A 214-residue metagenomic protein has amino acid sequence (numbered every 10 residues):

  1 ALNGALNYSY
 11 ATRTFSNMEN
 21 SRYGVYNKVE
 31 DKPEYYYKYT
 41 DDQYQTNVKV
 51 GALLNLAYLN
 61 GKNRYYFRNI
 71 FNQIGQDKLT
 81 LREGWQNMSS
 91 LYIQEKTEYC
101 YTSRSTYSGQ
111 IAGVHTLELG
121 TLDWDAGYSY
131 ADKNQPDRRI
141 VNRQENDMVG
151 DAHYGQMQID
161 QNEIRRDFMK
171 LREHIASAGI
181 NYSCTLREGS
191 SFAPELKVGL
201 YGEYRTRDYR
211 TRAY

Functional and structural regions predicted by a protein language model:
A1-T80, Y107-G109: Transmembrane beta-barrel wall of Gram-negative outer-membrane proteins
T14-R22, D77, L81, Y99 (+3 more regions): Charged, low-complexity, helix-prone segments enriched in Lys/Glu/Asp/Gln
M18-K28, N72-I74, L81-Y92, R138-M148 (+1 more regions): Flexible, surface-exposed loop regions and adjacent strand-edge segments of Gram-negative outer-membrane beta-barrel
N27-K38, G84-E95, A152-I164: Flexible, solvent-exposed coil segments and beta strand-coil junctions, predominantly the extracellular/periplasmic
Y39-Q43, K96-C100, D167-L171: Outer-membrane beta-barrel domain signature
A57-I74, T102-Y214: Face-selective signature of the C-terminal outer-membrane beta-barrel domain
E95-K96, S108: Short, charged, amphipathic alpha-helical segments
